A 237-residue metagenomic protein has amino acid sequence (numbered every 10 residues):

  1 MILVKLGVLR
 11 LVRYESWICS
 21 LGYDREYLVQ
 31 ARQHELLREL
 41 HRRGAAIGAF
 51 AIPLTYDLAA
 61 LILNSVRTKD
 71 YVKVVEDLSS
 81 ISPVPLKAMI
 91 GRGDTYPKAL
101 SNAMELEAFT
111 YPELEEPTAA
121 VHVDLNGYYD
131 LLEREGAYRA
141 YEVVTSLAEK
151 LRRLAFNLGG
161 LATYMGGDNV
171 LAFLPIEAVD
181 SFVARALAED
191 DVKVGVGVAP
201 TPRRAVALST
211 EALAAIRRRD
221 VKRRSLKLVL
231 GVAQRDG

Functional and structural regions predicted by a protein language model:
M1-G237: Regulatory and interdomain segments flanking nucleotide-handling catalytic cores in signaling/defense enzymes
